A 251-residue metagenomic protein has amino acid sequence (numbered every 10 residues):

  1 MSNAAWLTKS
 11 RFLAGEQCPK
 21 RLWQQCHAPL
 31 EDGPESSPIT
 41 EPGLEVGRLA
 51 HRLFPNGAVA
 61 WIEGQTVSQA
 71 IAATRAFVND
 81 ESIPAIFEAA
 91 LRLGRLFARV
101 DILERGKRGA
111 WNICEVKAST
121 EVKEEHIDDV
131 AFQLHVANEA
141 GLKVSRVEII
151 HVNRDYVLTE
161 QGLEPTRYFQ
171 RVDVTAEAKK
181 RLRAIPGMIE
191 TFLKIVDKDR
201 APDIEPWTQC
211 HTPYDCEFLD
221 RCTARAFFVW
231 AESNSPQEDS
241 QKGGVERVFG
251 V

Functional and structural regions predicted by a protein language model:
M1-A110, E232-V251: Metal-dependent nuclease catalytic cores that hydrolyze phosphodiester bonds in DNA/RNA, characterized by
M1-S2, A28, D32, D80 (+7 more regions): A generic structural signal for ordered alpha-helices
L7, E45, E125-D128, F132 (+5 more regions): Generic recognition of stable, solvent-exposed alpha-helical segments in well-folded globular domains
E41, V130-A131, G162-L163: Short, charged/polar low-complexity linear motifs in solvent-exposed/disordered segments
Q69-I149, R154-L158: Well-ordered mid-protein domain cores that form the structural environment of catalytic cofactors
E121-E124, V136-L219, T223-A231: Metal-dependent nuclease catalytic regions and adjoining charged, substrate-binding loops involved in nucleic-acid end
